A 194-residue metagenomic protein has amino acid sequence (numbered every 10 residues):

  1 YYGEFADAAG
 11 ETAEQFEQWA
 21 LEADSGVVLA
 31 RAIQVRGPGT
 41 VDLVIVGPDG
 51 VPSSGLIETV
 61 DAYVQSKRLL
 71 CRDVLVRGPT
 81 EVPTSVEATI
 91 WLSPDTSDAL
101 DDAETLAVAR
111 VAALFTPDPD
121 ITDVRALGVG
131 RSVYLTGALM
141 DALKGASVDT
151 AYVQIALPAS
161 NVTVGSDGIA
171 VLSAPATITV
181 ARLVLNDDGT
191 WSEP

Functional and structural regions predicted by a protein language model:
F5-S132: Carbohydrate-recognition loop of C-type lectin domains
T105-P194: An aromatic-glycine-centered, glycine-rich loop/turn in mixed alpha/beta architecture
